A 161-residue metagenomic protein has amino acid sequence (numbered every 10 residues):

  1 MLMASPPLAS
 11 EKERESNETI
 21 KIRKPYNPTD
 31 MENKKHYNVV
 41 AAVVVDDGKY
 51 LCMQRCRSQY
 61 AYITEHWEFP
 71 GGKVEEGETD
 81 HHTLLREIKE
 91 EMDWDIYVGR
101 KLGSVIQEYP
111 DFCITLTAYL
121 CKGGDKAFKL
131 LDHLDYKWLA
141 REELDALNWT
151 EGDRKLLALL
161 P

Functional and structural regions predicted by a protein language model:
M1-M3: Methionine residue identity
S5, S10, R14-S16: Low-acidity, Ser/Thr- and Arg-rich intrinsically disordered low-complexity segments
R14-D30: Short, Lys/Arg-enriched N-terminal segments with co-localized hydrophobic residues within the first ~10-30 amino acids
D30-L51, K73: Conserved N-terminal beta-strand and adjoining loop/helix that marks the start of the Nudix/MutT-like hydrolase domain
D46, D95, S104-A127, D135-K137 (+1 more regions): Active-site-adjacent beta-strand/loop module that shapes the phosphate/pyrophosphate-binding cleft
K49-E90: Conserved Nudix-box catalytic region and its N-terminal flanking loop in Nudix hydrolases and closely related
E91-V98: Short secondary-structure junctions
L120, F128-L160: NUDIX/MutT-family hydrolases
